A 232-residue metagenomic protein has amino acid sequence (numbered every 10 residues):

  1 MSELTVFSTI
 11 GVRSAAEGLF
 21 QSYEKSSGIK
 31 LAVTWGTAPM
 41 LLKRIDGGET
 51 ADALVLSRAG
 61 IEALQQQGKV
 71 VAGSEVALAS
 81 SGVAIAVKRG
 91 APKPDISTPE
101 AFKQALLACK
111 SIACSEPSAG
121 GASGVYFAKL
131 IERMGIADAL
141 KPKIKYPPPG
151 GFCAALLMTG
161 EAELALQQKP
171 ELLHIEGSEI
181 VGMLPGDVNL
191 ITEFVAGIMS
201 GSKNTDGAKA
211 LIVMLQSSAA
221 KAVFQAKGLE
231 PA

Functional and structural regions predicted by a protein language model:
M1-T34, P39, K43-T50, R58-G68 (+2 more regions): Exported/periplasmic ABC-transporter solute-binding proteins
V55: DPxDG-like acidic metal-binding loop motif
